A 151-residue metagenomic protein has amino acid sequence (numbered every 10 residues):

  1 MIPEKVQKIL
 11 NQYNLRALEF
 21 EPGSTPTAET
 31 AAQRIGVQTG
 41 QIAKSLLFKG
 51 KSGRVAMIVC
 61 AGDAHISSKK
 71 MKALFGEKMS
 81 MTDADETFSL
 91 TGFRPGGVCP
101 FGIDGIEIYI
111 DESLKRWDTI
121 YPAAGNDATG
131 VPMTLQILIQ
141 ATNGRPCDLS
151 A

Functional and structural regions predicted by a protein language model:
M1-A151: Extended, low-hydrophobicity, polar/charged segments
